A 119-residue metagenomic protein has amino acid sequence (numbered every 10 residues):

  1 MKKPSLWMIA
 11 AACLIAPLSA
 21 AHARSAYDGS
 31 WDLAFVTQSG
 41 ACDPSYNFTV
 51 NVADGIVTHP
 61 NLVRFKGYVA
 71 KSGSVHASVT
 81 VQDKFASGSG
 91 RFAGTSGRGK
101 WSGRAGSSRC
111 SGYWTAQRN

Functional and structural regions predicted by a protein language model:
M1-M8: Bacterial N-terminal signal peptides that target proteins for export
M8-P17: Bacterial N-terminal signal peptides
L18-A23: Sec/Tat signal peptide C-region and signal peptidase I cleavage site
R24-N119: Central antiparallel beta-sheet cores of small beta-barrel/beta-sandwich binding domains
